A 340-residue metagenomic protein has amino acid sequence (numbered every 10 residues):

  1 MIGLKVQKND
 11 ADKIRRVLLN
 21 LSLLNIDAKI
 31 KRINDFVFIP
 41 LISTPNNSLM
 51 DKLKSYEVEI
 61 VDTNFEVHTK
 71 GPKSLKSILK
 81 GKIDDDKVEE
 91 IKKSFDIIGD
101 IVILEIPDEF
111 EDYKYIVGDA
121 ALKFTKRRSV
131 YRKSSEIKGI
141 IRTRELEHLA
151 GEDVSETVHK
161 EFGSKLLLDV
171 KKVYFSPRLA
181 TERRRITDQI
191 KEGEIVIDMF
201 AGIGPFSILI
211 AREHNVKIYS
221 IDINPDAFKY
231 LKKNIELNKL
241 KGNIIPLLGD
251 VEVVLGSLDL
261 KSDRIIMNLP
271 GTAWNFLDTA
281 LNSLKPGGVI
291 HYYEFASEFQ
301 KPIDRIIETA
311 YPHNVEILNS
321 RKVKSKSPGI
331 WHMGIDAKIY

Functional and structural regions predicted by a protein language model:
M1-Y340: SAM-dependent transferase fold signal centered on methyltransferase-like domains, encompassing both Class I
